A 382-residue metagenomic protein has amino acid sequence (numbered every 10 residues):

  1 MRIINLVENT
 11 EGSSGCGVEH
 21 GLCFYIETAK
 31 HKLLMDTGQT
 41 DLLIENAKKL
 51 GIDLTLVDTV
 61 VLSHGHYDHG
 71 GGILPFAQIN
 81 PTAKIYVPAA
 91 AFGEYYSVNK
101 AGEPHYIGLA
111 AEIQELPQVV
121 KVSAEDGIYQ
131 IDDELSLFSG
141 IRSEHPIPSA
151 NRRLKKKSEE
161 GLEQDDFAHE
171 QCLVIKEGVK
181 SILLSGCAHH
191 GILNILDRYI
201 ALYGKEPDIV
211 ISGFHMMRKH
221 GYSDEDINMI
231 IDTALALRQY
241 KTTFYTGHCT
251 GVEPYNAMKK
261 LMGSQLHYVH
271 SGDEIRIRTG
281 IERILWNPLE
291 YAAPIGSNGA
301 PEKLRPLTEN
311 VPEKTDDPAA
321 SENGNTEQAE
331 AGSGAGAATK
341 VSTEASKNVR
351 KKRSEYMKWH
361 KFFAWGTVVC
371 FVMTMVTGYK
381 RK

Functional and structural regions predicted by a protein language model:
M1-S14, R152-Q164, H215-E225: Glycine-rich phosphate-binding "P-loop"
R2-L50, D166, E170-S185: Conserved beta-strand hairpin/beta-sheet module of binuclear metal-dependent hydrolase folds, prominently
E8-T10, T37-T40, G65, A90-A91 (+5 more regions): Active-site metal-binding loops of divalent metal-dependent hydrolases
H31-L33, T59, L135, S181-I182 (+1 more regions): Structural motif
L42-G93, A201-V210: Active-site metal-binding motif and surrounding structural segment of the metallo-beta-lactamase
H69, K84, D166-C172, K176-S271: Cap/insert and terminal regions of metallo-dependent hydrolase folds
F92-Q171, Q265-I281: Metallo-beta-lactamase
P294-R381: N-terminal targeting leaders of membrane proteins
